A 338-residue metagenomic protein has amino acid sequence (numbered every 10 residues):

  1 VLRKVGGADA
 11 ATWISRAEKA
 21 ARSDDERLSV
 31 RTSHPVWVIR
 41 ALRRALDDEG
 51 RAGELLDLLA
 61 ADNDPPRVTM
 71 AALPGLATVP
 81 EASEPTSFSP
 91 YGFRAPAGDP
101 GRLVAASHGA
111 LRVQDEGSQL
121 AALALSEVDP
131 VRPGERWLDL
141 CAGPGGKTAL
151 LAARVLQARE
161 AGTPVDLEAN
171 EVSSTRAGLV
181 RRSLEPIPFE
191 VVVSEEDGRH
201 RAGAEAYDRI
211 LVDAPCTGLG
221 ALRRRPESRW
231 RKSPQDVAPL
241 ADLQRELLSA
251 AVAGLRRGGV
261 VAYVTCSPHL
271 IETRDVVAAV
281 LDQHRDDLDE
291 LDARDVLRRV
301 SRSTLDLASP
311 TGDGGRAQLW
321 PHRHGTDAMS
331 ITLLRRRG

Functional and structural regions predicted by a protein language model:
V1-R102, A106: Class I Rossmann-like S-adenosyl-L-methionine
A82-G338: Rossmann-like S-adenosyl-L-methionine
